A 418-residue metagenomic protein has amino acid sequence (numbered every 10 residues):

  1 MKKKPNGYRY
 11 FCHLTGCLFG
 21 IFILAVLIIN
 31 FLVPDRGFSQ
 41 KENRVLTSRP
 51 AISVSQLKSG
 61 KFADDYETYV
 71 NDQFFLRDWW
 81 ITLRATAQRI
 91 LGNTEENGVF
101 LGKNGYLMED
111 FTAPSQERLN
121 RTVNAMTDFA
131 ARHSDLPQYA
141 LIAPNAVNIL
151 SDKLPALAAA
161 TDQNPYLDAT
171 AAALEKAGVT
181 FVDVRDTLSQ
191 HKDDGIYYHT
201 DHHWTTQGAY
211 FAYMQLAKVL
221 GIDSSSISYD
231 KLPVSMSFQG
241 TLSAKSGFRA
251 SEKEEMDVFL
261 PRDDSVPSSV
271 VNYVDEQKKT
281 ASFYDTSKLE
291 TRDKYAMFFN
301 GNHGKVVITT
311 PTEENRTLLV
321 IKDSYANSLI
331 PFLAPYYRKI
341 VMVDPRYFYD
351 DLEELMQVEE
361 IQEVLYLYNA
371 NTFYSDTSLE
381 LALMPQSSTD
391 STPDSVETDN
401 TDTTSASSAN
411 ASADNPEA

Functional and structural regions predicted by a protein language model:
M1-A418: Extracellular glycan-modifying ectodomains
